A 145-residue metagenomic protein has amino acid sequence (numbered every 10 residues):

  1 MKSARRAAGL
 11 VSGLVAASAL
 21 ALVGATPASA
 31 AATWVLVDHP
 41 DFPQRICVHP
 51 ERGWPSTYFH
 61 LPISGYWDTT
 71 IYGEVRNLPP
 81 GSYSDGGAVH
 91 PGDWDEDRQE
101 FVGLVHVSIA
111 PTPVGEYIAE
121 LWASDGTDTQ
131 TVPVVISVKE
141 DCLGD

Functional and structural regions predicted by a protein language model:
K2-A7, L14, S18-D145: Long beta-sheet-rich domains in secretory-pathway and surface-associated proteins
